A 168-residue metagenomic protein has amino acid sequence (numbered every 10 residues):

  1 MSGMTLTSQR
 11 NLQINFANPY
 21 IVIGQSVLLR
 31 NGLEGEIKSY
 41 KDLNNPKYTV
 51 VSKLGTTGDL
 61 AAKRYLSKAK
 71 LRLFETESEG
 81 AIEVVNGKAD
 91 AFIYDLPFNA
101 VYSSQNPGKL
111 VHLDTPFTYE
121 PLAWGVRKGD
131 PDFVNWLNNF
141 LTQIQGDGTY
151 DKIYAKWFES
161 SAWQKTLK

Functional and structural regions predicted by a protein language model:
M1-D42, L110-V111, T115-F117: Acidic, polar ligand-binding/catalytic clefts
G3-Q13, A61-K63, E83-N86, D90-T118: A ligand-binding cleft/hinge motif common to bilobed small-molecule-binding domains
M4, L54, Y154: A cross-domain feature marking catalytic cores of carbohydrate-active enzymes and several ubiquitous metabolic/repair
V22-L29, L96, A100-T142, S160-K168: Periplasmic-binding protein-like
S26-A81, L96-F98, P131, W136: Bilobed "Venus flytrap"/periplasmic-binding protein-like clamshell domains and structurally analogous long
T57-L71, H112, T142-K168: Ligand-binding clefts/hinges and TM-proximal coupling segments of bilobed small-molecule sensing domains
I93, G125, I153-Y154: Conserved active-site loop/cleft motifs that coordinate metal ions or position small ligands
